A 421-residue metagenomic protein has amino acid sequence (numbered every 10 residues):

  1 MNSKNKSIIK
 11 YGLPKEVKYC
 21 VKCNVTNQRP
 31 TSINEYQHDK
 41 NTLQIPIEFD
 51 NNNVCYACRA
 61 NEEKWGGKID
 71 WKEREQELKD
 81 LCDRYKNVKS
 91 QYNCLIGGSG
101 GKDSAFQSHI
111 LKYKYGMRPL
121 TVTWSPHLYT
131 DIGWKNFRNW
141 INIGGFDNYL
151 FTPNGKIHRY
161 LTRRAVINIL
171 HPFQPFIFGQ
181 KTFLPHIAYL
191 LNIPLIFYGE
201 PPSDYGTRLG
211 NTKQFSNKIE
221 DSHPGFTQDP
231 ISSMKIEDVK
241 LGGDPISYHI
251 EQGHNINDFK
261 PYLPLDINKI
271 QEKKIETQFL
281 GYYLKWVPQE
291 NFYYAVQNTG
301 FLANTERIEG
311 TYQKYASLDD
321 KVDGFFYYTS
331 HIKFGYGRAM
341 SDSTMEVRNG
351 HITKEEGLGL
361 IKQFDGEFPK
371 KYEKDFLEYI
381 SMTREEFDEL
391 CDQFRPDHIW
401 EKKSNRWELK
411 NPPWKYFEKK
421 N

Functional and structural regions predicted by a protein language model:
N2-C94, I110-N421: Nucleotide-activated chemistry modules centered on ATP-dependent adenylation/adenylyltransferase
C94-D103: Short, glycine-rich nucleotide/cofactor-binding loops
K102-Q107, G179: Short glycine/serine/threonine-rich phosphate/pyrophosphate-binding segments that cradle anionic phosphate groups
